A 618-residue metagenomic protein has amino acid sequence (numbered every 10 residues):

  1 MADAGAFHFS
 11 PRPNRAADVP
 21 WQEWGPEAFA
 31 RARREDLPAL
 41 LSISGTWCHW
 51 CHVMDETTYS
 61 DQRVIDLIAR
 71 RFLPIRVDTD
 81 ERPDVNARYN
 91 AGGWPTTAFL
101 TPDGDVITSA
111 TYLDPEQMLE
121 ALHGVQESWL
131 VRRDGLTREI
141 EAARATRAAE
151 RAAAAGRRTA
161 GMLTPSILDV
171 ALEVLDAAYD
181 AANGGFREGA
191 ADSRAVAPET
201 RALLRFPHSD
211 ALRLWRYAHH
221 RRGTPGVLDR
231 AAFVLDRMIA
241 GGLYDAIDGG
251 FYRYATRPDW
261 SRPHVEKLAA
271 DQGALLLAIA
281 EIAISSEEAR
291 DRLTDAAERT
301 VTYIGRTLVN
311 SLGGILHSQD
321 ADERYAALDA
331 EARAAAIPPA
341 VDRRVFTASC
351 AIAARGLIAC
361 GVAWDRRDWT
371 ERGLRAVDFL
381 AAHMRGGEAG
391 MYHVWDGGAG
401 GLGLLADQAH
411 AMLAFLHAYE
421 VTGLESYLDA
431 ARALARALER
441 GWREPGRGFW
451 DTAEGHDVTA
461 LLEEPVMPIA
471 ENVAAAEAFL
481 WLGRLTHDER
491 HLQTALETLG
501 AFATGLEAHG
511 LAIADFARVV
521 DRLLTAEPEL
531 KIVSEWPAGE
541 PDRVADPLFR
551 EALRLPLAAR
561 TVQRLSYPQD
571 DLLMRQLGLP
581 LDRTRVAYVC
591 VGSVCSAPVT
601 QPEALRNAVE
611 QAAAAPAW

Functional and structural regions predicted by a protein language model:
M1-I352, G356-E371, R375, G397 (+1 more regions): Replace the tail clause
A278, I282, G356, C360-A363 (+4 more regions): A structural motif corresponding to the C-terminal end of an alpha-helix and its immediate exit/capping segment
V309-S311, A326, P339, C350 (+4 more regions): Long, polar/charge-rich, low-hydrophobicity segments
